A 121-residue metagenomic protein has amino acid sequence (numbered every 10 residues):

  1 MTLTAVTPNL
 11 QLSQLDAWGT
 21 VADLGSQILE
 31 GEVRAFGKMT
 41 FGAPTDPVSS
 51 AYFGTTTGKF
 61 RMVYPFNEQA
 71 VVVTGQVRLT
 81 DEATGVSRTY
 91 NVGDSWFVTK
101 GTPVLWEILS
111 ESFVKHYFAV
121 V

Functional and structural regions predicted by a protein language model:
M1-P47: A short, N-terminal "cap"/entry segment at the start of jelly-roll beta-barrel domains of the cupin/DSBH fold
M39-Y64, V92, T99-K100: Conserved short histidine dyad/triad with adjacent acidic residue
T45-D46, T84, E111: Short strand-connecting beta-turns/loops that link adjacent beta-strands
Y52, Y64, D81-A83, I108 (+1 more regions): Residue-level recognition of conserved beta-strand positions in structured domain cores
V63-V92: A short beta-strand-loop-beta hairpin characteristic of the jelly-roll/cupin
N91-V92, T99-V121: Ligand-binding loop in jelly-roll beta-barrel domains
